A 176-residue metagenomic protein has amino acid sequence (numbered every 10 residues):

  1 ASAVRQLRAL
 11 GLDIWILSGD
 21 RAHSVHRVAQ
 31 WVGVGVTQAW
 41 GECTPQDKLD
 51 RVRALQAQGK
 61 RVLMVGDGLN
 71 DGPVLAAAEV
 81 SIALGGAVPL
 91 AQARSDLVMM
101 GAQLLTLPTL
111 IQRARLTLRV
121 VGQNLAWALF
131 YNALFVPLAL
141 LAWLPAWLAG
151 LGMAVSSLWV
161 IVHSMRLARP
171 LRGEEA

Functional and structural regions predicted by a protein language model:
A1-Q123: Conserved ATP-binding TGD loop and adjacent catalytic N/P-domain core of P-type ATPases
L12, S95-A176: Membrane-embedded transport module
